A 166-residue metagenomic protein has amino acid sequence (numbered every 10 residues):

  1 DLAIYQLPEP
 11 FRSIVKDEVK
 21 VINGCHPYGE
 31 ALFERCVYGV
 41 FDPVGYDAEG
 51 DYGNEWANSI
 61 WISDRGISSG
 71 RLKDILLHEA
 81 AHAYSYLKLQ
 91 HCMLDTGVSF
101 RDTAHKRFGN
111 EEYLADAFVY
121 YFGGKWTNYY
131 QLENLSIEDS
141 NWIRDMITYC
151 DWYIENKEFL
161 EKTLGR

Functional and structural regions predicted by a protein language model:
D1, G66-I75, G109-Y113: Soluble non-cytosolic domains of exported or imported proteins
D1-D47, I143, I147, D151-E155 (+1 more regions): A metal-dependent hydrolase signature that marks the N-terminal structural subdomain at the beginning of catalytic folds
Y5-R12, A81-L89, V119-T127, T148: Sec-exported extracytoplasmic/periplasmic mature domains
R12-I14, G50-W56, G109-Y113: Extracellular/periplasmic catalytic domains that process cell-envelope and extracellular macromolecules
H26-K73, A80-Y86: Active-site scaffold of zinc-dependent metalloenzymes
L72, L76-A80, S85-L87, H91-T103 (+1 more regions): Surface-exposed substrate-engagement region within the catalytic domains of secreted or surface-exposed extracellular
T96-R166: Metalloprotease/metallohydrolase-associated module, dominated by Zn2+-dependent proteases
